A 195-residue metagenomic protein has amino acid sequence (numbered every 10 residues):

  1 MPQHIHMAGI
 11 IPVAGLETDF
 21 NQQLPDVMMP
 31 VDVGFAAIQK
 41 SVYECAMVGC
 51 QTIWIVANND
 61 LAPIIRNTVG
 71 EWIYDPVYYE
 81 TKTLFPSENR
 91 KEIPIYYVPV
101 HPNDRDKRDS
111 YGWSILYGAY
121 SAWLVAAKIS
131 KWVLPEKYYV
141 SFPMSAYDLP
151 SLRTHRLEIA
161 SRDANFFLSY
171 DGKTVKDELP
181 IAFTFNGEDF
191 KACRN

Functional and structural regions predicted by a protein language model:
M1-P30, F35, Q39-K40, A46-T52: N-terminal nucleotide-binding beta1-loop-alpha1 segment
I11-V13, D32, A57, F142 (+1 more regions): Short beta-strand/turn micro-motifs composed of small residues that flank or help shape donor/cofactor-binding pockets
L16-E17, D60, S145: Short, glycine/serine-rich, charged loops/turns that create anion-binding and catalytic segments at active sites
Y43, M47, N67, Y120: Short, well-ordered alpha-helices that flank and scaffold nucleotide-derived cofactor binding pockets
T52-N58: Short internal beta-strands
P63-V69: Acidic helix N-cap motif at the loop->helix transition within catalytic regions of sugar-transfer enzymes
V69-I93: Short mixed-charge
L84-R194: Conserved beta-loop-beta/alpha segment of the NTase-like Rossmann-fold superfamily that binds/positions NTPs
